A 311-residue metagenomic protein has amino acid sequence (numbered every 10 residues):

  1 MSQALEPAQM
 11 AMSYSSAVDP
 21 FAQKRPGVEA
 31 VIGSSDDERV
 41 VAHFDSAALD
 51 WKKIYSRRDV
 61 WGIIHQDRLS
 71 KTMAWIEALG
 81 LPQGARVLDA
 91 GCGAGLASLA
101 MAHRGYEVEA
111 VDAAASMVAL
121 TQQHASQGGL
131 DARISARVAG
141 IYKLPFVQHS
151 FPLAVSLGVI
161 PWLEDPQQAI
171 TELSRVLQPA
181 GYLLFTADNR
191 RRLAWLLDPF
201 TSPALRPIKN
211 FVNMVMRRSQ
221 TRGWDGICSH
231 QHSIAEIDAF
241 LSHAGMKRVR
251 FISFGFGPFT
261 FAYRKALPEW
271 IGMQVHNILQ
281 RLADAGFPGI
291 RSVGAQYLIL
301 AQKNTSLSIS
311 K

Functional and structural regions predicted by a protein language model:
E6-P82, A100, L120: Conserved class I S-adenosyl-L-methionine
G84-G93: Conserved class I S-adenosyl-L-methionine
A94-K143: Class I SAM-dependent methyltransferase SAM/SAH-binding core
V155: A conserved beta-strand element that flanks and buttresses the S-adenosyl-L-methionine
G158-V159: Short catalytic micro-motifs in class I SAM-dependent methyltransferases
Q167-P179: A short glycine-rich, Lys/Arg-flanked "PGG" loop and its adjoining helix->strand segment in the class I
Y182-N213: Conserved class I S-adenosyl-L-methionine
S229, A235-A239, V249-K311: A C-terminal cap/extension of S-adenosyl-L-methionine-dependent methyltransferases that defines the acceptor-substrate
